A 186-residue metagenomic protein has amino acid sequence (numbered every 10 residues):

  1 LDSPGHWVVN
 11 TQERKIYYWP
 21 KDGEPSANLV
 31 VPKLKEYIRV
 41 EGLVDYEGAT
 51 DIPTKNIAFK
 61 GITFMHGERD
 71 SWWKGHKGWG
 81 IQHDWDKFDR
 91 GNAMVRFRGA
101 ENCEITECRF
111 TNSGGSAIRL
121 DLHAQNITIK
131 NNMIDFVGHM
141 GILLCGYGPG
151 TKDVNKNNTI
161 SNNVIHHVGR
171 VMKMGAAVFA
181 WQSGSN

Functional and structural regions predicted by a protein language model:
L1-G99, E104-R109: Extracellular polysaccharide-degrading/modifying enzymes targeting complex plant/algal/animal polysaccharides
K55-H66, E101-G115, A124-H139, D153-G169 (+1 more regions): Right-handed parallel beta-helix
E68-K74, N92, G114-L120, G138-L144 (+2 more regions): Short glycine/acidic-rich loop motifs that flank beta-strands on beta-rich extracellular proteins
G78-N92, K156-V168, K173-G175: Surface-exposed acidic, glycine/proline-enriched linker/cap segments that occur as 15-30-residue helix-coil
D121-A124, A176-G184: Short, solvent-exposed turn/loop segments enriched in Gly/Ser/Thr/Pro and often Arg
